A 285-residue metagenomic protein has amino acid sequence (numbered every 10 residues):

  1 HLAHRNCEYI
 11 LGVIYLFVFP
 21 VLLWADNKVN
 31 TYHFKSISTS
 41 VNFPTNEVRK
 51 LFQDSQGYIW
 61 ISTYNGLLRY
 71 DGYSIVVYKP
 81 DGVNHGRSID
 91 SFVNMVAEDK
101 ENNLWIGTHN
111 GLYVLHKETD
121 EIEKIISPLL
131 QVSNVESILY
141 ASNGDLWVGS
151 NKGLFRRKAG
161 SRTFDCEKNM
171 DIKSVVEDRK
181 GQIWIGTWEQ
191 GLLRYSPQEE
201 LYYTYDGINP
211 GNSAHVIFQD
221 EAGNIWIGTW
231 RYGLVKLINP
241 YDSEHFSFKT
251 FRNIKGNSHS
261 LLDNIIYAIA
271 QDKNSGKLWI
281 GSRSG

Functional and structural regions predicted by a protein language model:
H1-G285: Carboxylate-rich, polar loop motifs that coordinate divalent cations or form catalytic acidic clusters
